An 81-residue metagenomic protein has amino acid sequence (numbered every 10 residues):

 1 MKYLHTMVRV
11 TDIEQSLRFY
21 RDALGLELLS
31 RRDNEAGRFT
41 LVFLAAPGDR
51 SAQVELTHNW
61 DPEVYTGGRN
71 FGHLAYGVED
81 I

Functional and structural regions predicted by a protein language model:
M1-L4: Extreme N-terminal starter segment of soluble prokaryotic enzymes
M7-S51: Core segments of cupin and vicinal oxygen chelate
V10-Q15, R50, N59-I81: Vicinal oxygen chelate
